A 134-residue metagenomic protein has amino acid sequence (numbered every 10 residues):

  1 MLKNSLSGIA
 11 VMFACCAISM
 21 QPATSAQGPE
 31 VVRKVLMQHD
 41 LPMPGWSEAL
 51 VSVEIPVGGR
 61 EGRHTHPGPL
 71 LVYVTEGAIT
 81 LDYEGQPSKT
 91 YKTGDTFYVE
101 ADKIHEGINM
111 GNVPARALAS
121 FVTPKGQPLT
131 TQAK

Functional and structural regions predicted by a protein language model:
M1-A10: Bacterial N-terminal signal peptides that target proteins for export
C15-A23: C-terminal segment of classical bacterial N-terminal signal peptides
G28-R63: A short glycine-rich, His/Asp/Glu-containing loop-to-beta-strand
W46-L50, H66-P69, Q86, D102 (+1 more regions): Extracytoplasmic
I55-P56, G85-D102: Short acidic-glycine-tyrosine-enriched beta hairpin
R60-G62, T80, F97, A101-I108: Histidine-centered metal-chelating micro-motifs
H66-G85, D95: Glycine- and acidic-residue-biased ligand/ion/polar-headgroup-sensing regions
S88, D102-P128: Ligand-binding loop in jelly-roll beta-barrel domains
